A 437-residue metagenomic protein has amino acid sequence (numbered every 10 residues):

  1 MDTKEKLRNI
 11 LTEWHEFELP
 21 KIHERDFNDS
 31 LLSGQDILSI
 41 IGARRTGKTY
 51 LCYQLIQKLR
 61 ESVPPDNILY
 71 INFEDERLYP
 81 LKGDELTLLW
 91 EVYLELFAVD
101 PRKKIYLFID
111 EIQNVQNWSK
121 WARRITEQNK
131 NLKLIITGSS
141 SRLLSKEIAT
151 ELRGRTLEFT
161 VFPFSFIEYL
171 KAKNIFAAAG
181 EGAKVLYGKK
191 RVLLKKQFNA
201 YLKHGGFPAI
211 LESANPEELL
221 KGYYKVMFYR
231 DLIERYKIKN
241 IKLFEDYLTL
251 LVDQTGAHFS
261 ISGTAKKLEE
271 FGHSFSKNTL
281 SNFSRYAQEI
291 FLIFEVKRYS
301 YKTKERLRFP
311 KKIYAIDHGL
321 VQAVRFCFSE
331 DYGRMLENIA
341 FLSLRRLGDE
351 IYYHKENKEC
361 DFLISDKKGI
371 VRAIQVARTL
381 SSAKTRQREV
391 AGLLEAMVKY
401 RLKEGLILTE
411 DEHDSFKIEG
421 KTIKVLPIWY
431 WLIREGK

Functional and structural regions predicted by a protein language model:
M1-N28: N-terminal pre-Walker A segment at the start of P-loop NTPase domains
D2-K4, T12, E147-A257: Interdomain motor-coupling "hinge/lid" segment immediately C-terminal to the ATP-binding subdomain of NTP-driven enzymes
I40: Hydrophobic anchor at the beta1->P-loop junction of P-loop NTPases
K48: Conserved lysine of the Walker
L51: Hydrophobic positions on the alpha1 helix immediately C-terminal to the Walker A/P-loop
L69, E212-I370: Accessory nucleic acid-recognition modules appended to NTPase machines
I71-R102: Short glycine-rich substrate-engagement loop in P-loop NTPases that contacts/grips substrate
K133-S139, T160: Structural recognition of the conserved hydrophobic beta-strand(s) that form the central parallel beta-sheet of P-loop
